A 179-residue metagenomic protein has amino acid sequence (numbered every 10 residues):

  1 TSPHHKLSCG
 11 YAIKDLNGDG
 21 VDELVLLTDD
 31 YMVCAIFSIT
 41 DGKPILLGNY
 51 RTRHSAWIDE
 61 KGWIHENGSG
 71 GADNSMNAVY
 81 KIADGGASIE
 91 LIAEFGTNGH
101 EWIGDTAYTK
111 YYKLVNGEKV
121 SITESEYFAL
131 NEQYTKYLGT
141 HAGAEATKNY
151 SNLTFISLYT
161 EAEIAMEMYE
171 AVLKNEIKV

Functional and structural regions predicted by a protein language model:
T1-H5, K43-S55, V179: Blade-edge motifs of beta-propeller repeat domains
P3, L7-G10, D22: A glycine-rich, hydrophobic loop/mini-helix early in the fold
L7-L16, H54-W63: Beta-propeller blade termini
N17-T28, G62-N67: Acidic/hydrophobic-patterned starts of short beta strands in beta-sheet-rich repeat architectures
D30-A35, N74-N77: Loop/turn residues immediately N-terminal
V33-G48, I82: Beta-propeller blade repeat segments, especially FG-GAP/WD-type strand-to-loop junctions in 6- to 7-bladed propeller
I36-S38, W57-D59, G96-H100: Extracytoplasmic/secretory soluble proteins
N67-V179: Acidic, small-residue rich beta-repeat scaffolds with periodic aromatic anchors
